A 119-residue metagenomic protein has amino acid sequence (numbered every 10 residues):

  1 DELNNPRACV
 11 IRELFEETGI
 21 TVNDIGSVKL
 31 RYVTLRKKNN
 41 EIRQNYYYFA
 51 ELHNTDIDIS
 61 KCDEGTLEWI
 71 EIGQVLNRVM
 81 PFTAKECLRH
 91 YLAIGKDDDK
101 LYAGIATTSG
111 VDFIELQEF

Functional and structural regions predicted by a protein language model:
D1-G26, Y32-H90, L116-F119: Unchanged
L92-F119: Charged phosphate-binding loop/patch that engages nucleotide di/tri-phosphates or the phosphate backbone of nucleic
